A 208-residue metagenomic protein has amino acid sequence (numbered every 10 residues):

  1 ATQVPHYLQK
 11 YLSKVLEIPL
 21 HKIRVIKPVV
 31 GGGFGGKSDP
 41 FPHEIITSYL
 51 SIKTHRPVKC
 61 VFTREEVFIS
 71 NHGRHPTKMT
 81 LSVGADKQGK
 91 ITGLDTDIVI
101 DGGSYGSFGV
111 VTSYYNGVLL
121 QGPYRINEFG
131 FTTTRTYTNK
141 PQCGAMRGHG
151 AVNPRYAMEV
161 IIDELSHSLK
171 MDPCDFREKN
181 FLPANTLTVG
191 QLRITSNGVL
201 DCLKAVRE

Functional and structural regions predicted by a protein language model:
A1-E208: Structural alpha/beta core scaffold segments of enzyme domains
